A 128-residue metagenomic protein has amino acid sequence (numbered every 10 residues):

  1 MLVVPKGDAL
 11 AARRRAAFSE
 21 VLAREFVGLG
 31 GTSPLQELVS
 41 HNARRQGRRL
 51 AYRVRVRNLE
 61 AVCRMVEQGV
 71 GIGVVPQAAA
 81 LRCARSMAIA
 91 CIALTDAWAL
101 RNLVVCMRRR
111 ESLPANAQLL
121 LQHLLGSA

Functional and structural regions predicted by a protein language model:
L2, V21, V39, A43 (+3 more regions): Hydrophobic packing within well-folded, soluble alpha/beta domains
L2-V3, F26, V74, C91 (+2 more regions): Generic preference for hydrophobic
V3-G7, L103-L113: A bilobed periplasmic-binding-protein/Venus flytrap-type ligand-binding module shared by bacterial periplasmic
L10-A11, F18, E25-Q46, L113-H123 (+1 more regions): Secondary-structure junction motif
R13-R14, E20, E60-R109: Beta-alpha-beta core module
G28-L29, R49-R57: Short beta-strand-to-loop elements that line the ligand-binding cleft of bilobed periplasmic-binding protein-like
E37, N58-L59: Conserved glycosyltransferase catalytic-site signature
